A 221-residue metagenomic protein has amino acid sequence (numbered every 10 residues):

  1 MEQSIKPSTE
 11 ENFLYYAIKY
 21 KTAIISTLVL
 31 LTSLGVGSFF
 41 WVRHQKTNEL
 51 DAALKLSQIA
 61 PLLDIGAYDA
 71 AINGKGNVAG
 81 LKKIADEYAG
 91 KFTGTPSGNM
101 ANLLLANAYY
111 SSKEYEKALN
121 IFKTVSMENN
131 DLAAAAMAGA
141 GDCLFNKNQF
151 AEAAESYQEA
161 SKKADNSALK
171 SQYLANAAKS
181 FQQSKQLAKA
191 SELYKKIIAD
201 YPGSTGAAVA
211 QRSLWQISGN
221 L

Functional and structural regions predicted by a protein language model:
M1-L30, F40: N-terminal positive-inside, membrane-proximal cytosolic segments immediately preceding the first
Y88-G98, S112, S126-A134, S161-K170 (+1 more regions): Short solvent-exposed coil/turn linkers within tandem alpha-helical repeat scaffolds
